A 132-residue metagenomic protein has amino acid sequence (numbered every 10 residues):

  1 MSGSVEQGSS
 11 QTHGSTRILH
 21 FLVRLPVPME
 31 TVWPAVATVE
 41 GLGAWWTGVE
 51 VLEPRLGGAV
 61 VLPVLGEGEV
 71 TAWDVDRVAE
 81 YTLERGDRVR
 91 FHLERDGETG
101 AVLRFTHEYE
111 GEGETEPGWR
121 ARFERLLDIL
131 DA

Functional and structural regions predicted by a protein language model:
M1-V51: Hydrophobic ligand-binding cavity/cleft-lining segments
Q11-H13, V51-L52, V70-T71, H92-R95: Short secondary-structure boundary/capping segments
I18, V78-L130: Beta-strand/loop substructures that line and gate deep hydrophobic ligand-binding cavities in soluble
L22-P26, V61, E69, H92: Generic structural detector for well-ordered beta-strands
V27, W73-D74, D96-G97: Short loop segments at secondary-structure junctions
E30, P34, A72, A121 (+1 more regions): Replace "anionic and nucleotidyl ligands
T38, G48, R125-A132: A structural signal for alpha-helix termini and helix-coil/disorder junctions
E40-R88, G100: Glycine-rich portal/gate segments that line the openings of hydrophobic small-molecule binding cavities
